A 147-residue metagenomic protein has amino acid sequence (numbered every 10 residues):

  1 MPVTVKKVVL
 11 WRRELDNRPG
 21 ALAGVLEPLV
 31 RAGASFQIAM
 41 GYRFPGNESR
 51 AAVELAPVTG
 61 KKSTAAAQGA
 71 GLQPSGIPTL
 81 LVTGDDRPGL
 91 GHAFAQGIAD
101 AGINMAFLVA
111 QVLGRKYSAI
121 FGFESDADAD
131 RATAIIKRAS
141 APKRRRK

Functional and structural regions predicted by a protein language model:
M1-T64, G69-G71, G76-T79, T83-P88 (+1 more regions): Structural preference for solvent-exposed beta-strand-turn elements and adjacent flexible terminal/loop segments within
